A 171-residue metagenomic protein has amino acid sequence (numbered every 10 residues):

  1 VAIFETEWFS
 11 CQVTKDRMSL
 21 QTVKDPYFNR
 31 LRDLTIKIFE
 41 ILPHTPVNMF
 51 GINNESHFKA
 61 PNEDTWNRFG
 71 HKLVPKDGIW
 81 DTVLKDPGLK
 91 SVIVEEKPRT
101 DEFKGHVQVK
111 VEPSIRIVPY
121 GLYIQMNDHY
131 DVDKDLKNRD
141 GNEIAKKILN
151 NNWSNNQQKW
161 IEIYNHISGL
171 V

Functional and structural regions predicted by a protein language model:
V1-Q21: N-terminal low-complexity, intrinsically disordered segments
V1-T6, F28-N29, K97-H106: Generic detector of solvent-exposed, compositionally biased contiguous segments
T6-W8, I38-E40, E112: Catalytic micro-motifs at enzyme active sites that drive phosphoryl/nucleotidyl and oxygen chemistry
R17-Y27, F58-A60, D128-D135, A145 (+1 more regions): A generic structural motif
Q21-P61: Aromatic- and glycine-enriched beta-alpha-beta binding-site module
L31-L42, W66-G70, K137-S154: Surface-exposed flexible segments
P61-Q125: Aromatic/basic-lined ligand-recognition segments that form π-stacking hydrophobic pockets flanked by Lys/Arg to engage
V109-V171: Mixed-charge, glycine-accented linear interaction segment located at domain edges/termini
